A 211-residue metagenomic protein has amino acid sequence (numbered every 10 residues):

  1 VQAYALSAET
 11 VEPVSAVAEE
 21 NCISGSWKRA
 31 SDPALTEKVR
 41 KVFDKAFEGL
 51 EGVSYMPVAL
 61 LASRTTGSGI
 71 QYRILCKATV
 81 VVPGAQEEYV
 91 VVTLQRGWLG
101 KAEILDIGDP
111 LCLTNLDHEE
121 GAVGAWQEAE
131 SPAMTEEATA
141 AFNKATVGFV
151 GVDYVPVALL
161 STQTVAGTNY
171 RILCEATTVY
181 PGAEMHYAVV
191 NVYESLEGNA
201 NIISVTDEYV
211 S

Functional and structural regions predicted by a protein language model:
V1-S211: N- and C-terminal low-complexity/disordered segments
